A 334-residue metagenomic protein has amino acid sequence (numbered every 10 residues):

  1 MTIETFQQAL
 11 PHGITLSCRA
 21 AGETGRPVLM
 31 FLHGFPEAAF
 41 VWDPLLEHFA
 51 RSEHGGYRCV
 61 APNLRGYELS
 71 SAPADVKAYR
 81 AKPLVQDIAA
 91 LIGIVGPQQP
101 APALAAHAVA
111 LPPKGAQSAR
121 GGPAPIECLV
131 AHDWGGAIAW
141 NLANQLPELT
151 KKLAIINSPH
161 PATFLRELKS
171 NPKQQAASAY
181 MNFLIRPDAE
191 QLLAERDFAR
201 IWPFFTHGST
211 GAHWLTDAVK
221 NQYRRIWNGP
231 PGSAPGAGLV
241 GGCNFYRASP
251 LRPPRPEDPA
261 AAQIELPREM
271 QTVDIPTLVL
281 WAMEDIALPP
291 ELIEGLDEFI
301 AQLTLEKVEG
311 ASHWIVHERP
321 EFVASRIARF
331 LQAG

Functional and structural regions predicted by a protein language model:
T2-I3, A9, L16, V28 (+7 more regions): Flexible "cap/lid" subdomain of the alpha/beta-hydrolase fold that forms the substrate-access gate
R19-A72: Conserved HGGG/HGGXW glycine-rich cap/lid loop of the alpha/beta-hydrolase fold
G34, R80, E318-R319: Active-site helix-initiating loop/hinge in glycosyltransferases
F35, P159, W314: Active-site pre-Tyr helix/loop in NAD(P)-dependent dehydrogenases
P36, G135, V316: Short active-site segment of divalent metal-dependent hydrolases/proteases that encodes the spacing between
S52-G55, G96-P125, G232-S233: Intrinsically disordered, low-complexity terminal tails and inter-domain linkers enriched for S/T/G/P/D/E
A311-P320, A324: Catalytic histidine-centered segment of alpha/beta-hydrolase-like enzymes
R326-Q332: C-terminal alpha-helical cap of glycosyltransferases
